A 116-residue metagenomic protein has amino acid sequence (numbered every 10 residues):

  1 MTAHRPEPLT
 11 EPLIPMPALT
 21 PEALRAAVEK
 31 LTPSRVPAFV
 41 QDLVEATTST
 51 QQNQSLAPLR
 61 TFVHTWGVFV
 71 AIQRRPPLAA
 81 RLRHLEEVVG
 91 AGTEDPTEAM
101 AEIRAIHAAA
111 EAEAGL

Functional and structural regions predicted by a protein language model:
T2-E45: Short terminal alpha-helical segments
E7, S34-P37, T65, P76 (+3 more regions): A generic structural micro-environment signature that highlights single residues at secondary-structure boundaries
L13, F62, V70-I72, P76-E87: Short interaction-prone segments
T20-L24, R75, A91, E111-A112: Intrinsic-disorder/low-complexity, polar/charged segments
E22, S34-P37, A57-R60, P76 (+3 more regions): Generic alpha-helical secondary structure signal
A27, D42, A46, F62 (+2 more regions): Charge-rich, solvent-exposed alpha-helical interaction surfaces
S34-R74: Amphipathic alpha-helical interaction modules
A79-L116: Amphipathic alpha-helical binding modules
